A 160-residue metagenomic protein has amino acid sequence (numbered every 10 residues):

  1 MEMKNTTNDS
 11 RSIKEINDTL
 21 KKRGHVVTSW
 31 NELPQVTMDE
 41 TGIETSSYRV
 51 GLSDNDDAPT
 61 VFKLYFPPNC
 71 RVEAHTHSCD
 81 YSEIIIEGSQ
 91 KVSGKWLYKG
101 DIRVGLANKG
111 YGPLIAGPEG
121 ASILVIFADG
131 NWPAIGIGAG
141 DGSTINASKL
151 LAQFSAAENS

Functional and structural regions predicted by a protein language model:
M1-D56, D141, L151-S160: A short, N-terminal "cap"/entry segment at the start of jelly-roll beta-barrel domains of the cupin/DSBH fold
T45-G51, D57-T76, W96, L106-G110: Conserved short histidine dyad/triad with adjacent acidic residue
L52, P67-P68, G88, A128-G130: Non-catalytic surface loops within mature trypsin-like serine protease
P67-C70, H77-V92: Glycine- and acidic-residue-biased ligand/ion/polar-headgroup-sensing regions
C79-Y81, G138-A147: Short intrinsically disordered coil segments
W96-K99, A107-I137: Ligand-binding loop in jelly-roll beta-barrel domains
